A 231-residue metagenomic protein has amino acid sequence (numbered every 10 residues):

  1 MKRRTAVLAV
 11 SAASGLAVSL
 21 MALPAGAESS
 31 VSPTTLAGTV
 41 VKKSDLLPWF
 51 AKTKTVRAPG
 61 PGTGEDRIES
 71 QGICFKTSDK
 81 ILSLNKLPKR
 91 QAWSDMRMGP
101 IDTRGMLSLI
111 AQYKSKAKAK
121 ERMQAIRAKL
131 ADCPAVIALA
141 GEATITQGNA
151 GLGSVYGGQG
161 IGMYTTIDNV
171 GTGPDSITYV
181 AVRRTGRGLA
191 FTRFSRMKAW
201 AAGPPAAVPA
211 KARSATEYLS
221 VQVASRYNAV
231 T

Functional and structural regions predicted by a protein language model:
M1-A27: Secretory targeting and sorting signals
E28-R97, I137, T231: N-terminal "mature-domain start" segment
T35, T53, P59-Q71, A128-T178: Short Gly/Thr-rich strand-loop-strand
K43, L47, I110, K120-M123 (+4 more regions): Extracytoplasmic/secreted envelope proteins and their assembly/folding machinery, especially bacterial periplasmic
Q91-Q124: A short acidic-to-branched-hydrophobic micro-motif
W93-M98, I177-R184: Short, surface-exposed beta-strand/loop micro-motifs that present aromatic residues
M106-I110, R187-R196: Short, well-ordered beta-strand elements
M197-T231: Surface-exposed amphipathic alpha-helical segments
